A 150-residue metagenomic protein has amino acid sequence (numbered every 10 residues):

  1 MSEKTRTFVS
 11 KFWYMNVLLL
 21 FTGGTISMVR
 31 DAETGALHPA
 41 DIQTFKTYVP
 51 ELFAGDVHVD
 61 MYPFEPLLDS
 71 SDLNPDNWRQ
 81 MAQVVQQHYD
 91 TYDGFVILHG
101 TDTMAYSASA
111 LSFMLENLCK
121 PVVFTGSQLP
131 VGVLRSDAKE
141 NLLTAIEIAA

Functional and structural regions predicted by a protein language model:
F8-A150: Active-site histidine-anchored catalytic micro-motif
